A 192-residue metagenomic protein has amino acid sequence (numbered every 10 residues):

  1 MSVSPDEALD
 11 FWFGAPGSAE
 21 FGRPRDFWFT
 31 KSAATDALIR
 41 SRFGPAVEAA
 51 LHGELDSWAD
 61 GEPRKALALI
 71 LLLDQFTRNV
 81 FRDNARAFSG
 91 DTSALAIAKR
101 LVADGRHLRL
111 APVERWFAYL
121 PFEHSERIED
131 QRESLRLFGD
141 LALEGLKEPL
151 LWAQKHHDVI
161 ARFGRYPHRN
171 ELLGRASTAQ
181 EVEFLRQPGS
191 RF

Functional and structural regions predicted by a protein language model:
M1-F192: Intrinsically disordered, low-complexity activation-like regions
